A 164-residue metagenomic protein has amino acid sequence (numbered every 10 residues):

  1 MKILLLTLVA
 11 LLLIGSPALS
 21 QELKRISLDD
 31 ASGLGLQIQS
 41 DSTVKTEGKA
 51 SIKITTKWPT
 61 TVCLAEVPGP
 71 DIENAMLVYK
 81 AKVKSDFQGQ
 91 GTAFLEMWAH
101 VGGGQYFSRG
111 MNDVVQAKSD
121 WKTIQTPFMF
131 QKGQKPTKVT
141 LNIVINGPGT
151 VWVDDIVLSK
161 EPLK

Functional and structural regions predicted by a protein language model:
M1-L5: Positively charged n-region of N-terminal signal peptides that target proteins for export
L6-G15: Bacterial N-terminal signal peptides
L19-K164: Extracellular and organelle-lumenal recognition/adhesion modules and their flexible linkers in secreted
